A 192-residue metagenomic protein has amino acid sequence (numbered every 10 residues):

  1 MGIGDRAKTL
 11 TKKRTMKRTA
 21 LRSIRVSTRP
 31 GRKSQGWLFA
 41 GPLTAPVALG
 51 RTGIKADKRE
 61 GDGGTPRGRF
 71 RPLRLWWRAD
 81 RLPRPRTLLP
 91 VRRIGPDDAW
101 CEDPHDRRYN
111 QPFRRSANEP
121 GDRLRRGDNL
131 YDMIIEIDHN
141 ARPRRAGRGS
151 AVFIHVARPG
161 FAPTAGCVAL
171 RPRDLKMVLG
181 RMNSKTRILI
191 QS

Functional and structural regions predicted by a protein language model:
M1-T15: N-terminal amphipathic/basic-hydrophobic helices that include classical n-h-c signal peptides and signal-anchor
K12-T164, L175-S192: Cell wall/extracellular polymer interaction/catalysis modules
C167: Short cysteine clusters
R171: Conserved "landmark" site that anchors the functional core of diverse proteins
